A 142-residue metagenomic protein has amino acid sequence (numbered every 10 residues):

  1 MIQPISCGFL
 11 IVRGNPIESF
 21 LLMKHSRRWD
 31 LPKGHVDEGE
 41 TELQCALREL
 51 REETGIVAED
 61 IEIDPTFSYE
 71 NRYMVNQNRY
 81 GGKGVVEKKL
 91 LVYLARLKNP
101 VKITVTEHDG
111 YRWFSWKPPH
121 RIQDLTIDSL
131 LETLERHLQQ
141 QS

Functional and structural regions predicted by a protein language model:
M1-S19: Conserved N-terminal beta-strand and adjoining loop/helix that marks the start of the Nudix/MutT-like hydrolase domain
P4-S6, S26, V85-L90: Short connector loops at helix/strand junctions that flank enzyme active sites, especially segments positioning acidic
L21-K24: Short, acidic/hydrophobic/Gly-rich beta-strand patch recurrent on exposed beta strands that often constitutes part
R27-R28, P119: Short, solvent-exposed loop/turn segments at secondary-structure junctions
D30-G34: A short gly/proline-enriched turn/hairpin at secondary-structure junctions
V36-I127: Unchanged
H120-S142: Charged phosphate-binding loop/patch that engages nucleotide di/tri-phosphates or the phosphate backbone of nucleic
